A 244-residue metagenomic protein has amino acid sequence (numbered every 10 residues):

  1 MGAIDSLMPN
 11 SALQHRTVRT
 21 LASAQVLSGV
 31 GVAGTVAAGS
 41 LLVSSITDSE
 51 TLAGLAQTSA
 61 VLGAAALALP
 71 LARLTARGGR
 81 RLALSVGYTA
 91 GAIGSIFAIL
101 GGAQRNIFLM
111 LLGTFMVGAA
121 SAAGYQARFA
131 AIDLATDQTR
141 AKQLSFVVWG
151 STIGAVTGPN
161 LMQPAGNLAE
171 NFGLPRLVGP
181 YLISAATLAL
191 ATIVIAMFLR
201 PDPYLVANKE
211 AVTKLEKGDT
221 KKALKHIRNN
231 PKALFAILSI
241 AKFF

Functional and structural regions predicted by a protein language model:
G2-H15, L199-S239: Juxtamembrane intracellular "pre-TM" segments in multi-pass secondary transporters
M8-A65, L234-F235, S239: Helix-loop boundary and gating motifs at the non-cytosolic
R16, L100-L112: Helix-loop junctions at membrane interfaces in 12-TM secondary transporters
V26, I107-A122: Hydrophobic core of transmembrane alpha-helices in multi-pass small-molecule transporters, especially MFS/SLC-type
T89-Q104: C-terminal ends and interior cores of transmembrane alpha-helices in multi-pass membrane transporters/permeases
K142-M162: Glycine-rich segments within core transmembrane alpha-helices of 12-TM secondary carriers
G158, M162-N167, A185-E210: C-terminal membrane-cytosol helix-exit motif in multi-pass small-molecule transporters
